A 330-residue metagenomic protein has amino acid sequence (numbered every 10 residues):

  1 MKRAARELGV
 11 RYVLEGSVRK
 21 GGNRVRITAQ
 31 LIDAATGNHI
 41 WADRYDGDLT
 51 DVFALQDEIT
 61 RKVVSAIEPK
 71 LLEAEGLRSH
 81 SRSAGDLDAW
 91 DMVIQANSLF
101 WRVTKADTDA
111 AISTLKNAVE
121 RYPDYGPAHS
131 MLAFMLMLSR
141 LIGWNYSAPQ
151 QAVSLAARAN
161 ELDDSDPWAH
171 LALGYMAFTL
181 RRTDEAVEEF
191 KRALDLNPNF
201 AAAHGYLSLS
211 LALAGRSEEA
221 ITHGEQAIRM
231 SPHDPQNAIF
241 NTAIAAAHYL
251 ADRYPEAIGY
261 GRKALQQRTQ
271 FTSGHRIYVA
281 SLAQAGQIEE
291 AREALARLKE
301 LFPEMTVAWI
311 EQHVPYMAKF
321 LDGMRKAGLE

Functional and structural regions predicted by a protein language model:
M1-Q284: Acidic, proline/glycine-rich low-complexity intrinsically disordered segments
R3, A296, D322: Surface-exposed charge patches
L8, I59, L298, M324-A327: Alpha-helix boundary/capping residues
S154-L155, A246, A285, E300-P303 (+1 more regions): Short alpha-helical linear motifs
H223, I288-A291, M317: Alpha-helix initiation and N-capping motif
R276-A280, E293-A296, A318: A generic structural signal for well-ordered alpha-helical surface patches
A283-M305: TPR/TPR-like (Sel1-like) alpha-helical repeat modules
E304-E330: Terminal, low-structured helical/coil segments at or just beyond the last alpha-helical repeat
